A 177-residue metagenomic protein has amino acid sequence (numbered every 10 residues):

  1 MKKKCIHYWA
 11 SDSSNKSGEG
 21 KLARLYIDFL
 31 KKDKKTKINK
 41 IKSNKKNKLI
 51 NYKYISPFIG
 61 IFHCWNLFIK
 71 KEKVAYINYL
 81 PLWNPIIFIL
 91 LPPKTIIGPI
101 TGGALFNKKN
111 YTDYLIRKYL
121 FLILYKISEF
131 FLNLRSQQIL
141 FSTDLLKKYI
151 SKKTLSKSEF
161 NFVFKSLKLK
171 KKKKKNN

Functional and structural regions predicted by a protein language model:
M1-S43, K70-E72: N-terminal subdomain of nucleotide-sugar transferases
S11-D12, W83, T101-I116: A short, histidine- and acid-enriched strand-loop-helix "catalytic/donor-clamping" loop that lines the nucleotide-sugar
E19-A23, Y76-N78, I139-D144: Replace "coordinates the UDP/GDP/TDP-sugar" with "coordinates nucleotide-activated sugar donors
I41-W65, T112-F121: A short, charged, and often flexible helix/loop element on the N-terminal side of the glycosyltransferase catalytic
S56-C64, V74-F106: An aromatic- and histidine-rich active-site surface loop
I100, K174-N177: Conserved donor-binding/catalytic core segment of Leloir-type glycosyltransferases
G103-K108, K118-I139: Membrane-proximal helix-turn-helix segments that form the acceptor-binding/catalytic region of lipid-linked
E129-S158, L167-L169: A short, active-site helix/loop in glycosyltransferases that binds the activated sugar's phosphate group
